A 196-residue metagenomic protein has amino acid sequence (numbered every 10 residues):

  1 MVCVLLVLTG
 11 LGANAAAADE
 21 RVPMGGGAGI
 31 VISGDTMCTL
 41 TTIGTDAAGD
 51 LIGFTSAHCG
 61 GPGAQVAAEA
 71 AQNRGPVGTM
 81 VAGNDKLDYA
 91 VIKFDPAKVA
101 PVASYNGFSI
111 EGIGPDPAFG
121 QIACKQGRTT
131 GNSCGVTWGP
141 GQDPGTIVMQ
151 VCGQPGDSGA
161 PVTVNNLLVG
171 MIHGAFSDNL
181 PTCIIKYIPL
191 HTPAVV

Functional and structural regions predicted by a protein language model:
M1-A18: Secretory targeting and sorting signals
A16-I30: Active-site-adjacent loops and short helices of periplasmic peptidoglycan-processing enzymes
G25, I32-G141, T163-N165, V169: Serine endopeptidase catalytic core focused on the charge-relay Asp
N84, S104, M149-P155: Contiguous, well-folded functional domains in the mature portion of proteins
D88-V91, P144-C152: Short, solvent-exposed secondary-structure boundary/capping segments
K93-I110, G174-V196: C-terminal cap/linker of serine protease catalytic domains
V136, T146-V148, A194-V196: Mature hydrolase/peptidase catalytic cores and their serpin-fold inhibitory cores, especially in secreted
C152-I172: Catalytic nucleophile loop of clan PA
